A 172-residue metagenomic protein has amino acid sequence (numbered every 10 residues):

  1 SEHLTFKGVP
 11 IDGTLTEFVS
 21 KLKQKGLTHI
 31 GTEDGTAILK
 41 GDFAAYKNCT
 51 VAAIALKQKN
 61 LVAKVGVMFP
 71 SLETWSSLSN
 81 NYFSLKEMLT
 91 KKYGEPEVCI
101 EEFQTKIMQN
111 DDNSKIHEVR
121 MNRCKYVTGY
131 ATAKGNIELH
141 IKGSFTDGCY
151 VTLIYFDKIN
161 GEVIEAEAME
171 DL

Functional and structural regions predicted by a protein language model:
S1-G35, P70-L172: Non-cytosolic coordination micro-motifs
E33-F43: Glycine/small-residue-rich interface belts in oligomeric ring/scaffold proteins and their assembly partners
L39, V51-A53, V65, L139-I141 (+1 more regions): Hydrophobic beta-strand residues in large extracellular and virion-surface proteins
G41-L85: Mid-chain, structured segments of secreted extracytoplasmic proteins
